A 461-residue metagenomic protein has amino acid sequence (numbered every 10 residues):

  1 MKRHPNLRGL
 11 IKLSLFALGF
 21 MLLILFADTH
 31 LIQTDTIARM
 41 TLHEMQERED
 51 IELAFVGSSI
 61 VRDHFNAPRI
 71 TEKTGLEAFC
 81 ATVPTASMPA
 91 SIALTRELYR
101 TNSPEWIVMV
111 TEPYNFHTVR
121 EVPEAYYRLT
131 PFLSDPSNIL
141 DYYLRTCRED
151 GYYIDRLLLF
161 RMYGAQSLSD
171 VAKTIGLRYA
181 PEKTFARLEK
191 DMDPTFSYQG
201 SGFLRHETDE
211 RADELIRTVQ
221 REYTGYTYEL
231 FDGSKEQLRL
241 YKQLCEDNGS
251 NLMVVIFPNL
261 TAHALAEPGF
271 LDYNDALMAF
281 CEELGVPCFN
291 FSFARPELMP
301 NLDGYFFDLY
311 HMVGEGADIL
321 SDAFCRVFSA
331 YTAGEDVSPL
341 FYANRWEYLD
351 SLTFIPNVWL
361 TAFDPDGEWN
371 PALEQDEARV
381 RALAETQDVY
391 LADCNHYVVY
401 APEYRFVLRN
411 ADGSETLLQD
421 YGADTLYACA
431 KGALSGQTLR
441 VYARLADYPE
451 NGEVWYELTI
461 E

Functional and structural regions predicted by a protein language model:
R8-D28: Hydrophobic membrane-insertion alpha-helices, especially the h-region of bacterial N-terminal signal peptides
V56, I60-R145: Membrane-embedded segments
Y126-N248, P339-N357: Secreted/periplasmic serine-hydrolase-like ester/acetyl group-modifying domain
A266-L352: C-terminal regions of proteins
E347-C394, E461: Short, compositionally biased P/S/T/A/G/V-rich stretches that sit at domain boundaries
L418-A423: Short beta-strand segments within Ig-like beta-sandwich modules, predominantly Fibronectin type-III
A430-Q437: Surface-exposed, short loops/turns at beta-strand junctions within beta-sandwich domains
E450-E461: Edge beta-strands of extracellular beta-sandwich domains
